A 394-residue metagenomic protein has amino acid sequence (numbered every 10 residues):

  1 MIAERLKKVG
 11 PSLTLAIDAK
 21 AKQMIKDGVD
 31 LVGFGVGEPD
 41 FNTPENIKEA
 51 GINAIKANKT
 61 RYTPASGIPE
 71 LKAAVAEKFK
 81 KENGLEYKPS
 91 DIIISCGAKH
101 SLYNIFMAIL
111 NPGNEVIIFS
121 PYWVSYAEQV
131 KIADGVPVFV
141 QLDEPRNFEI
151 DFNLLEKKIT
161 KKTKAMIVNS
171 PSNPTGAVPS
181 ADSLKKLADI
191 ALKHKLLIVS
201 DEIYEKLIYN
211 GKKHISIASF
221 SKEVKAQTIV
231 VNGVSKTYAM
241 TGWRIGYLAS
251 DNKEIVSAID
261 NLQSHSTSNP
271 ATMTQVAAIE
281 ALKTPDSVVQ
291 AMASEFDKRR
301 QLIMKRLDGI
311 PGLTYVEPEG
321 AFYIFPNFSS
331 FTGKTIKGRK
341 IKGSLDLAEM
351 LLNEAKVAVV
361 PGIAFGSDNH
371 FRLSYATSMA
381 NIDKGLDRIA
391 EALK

Functional and structural regions predicted by a protein language model:
I2, L6, G10-S12, I17 (+4 more regions): PLP-dependent class I/II
K22, A76, K80, F106-M107: Generic structural signal for well-ordered alpha-helical scaffold segments
T43-Y62, A76, K81: Glycine-rich phosphate-binding segment of PLP-dependent enzymes
Y62-S95: Conserved N-terminal alpha-helix of the aminotransferase class I/II PLP-enzyme fold
